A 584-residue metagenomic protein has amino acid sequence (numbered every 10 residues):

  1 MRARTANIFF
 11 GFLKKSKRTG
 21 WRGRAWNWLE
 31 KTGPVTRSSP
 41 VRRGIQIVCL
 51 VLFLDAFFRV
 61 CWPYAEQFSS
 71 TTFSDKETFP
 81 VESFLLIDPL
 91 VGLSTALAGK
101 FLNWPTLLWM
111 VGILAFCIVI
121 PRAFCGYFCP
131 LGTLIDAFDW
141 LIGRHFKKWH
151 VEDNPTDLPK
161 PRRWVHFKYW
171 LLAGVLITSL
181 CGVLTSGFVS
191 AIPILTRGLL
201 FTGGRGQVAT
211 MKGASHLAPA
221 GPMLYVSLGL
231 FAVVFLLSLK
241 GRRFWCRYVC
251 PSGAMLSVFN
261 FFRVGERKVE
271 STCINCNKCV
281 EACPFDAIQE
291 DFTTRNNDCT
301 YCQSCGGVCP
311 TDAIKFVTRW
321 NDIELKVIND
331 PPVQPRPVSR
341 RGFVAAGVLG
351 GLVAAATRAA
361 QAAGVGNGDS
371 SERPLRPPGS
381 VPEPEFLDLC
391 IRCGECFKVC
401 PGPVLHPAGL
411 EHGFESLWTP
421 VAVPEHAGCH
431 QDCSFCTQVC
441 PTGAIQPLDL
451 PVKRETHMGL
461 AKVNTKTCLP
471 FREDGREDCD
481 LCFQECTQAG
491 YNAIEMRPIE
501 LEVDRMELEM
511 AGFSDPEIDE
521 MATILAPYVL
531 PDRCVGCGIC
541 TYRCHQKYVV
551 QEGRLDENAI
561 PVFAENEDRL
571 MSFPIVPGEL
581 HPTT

Functional and structural regions predicted by a protein language model:
R2-F292, N297-D298, Q303-T584: Non-ligating segments of multi-cofactor redox enzymes
